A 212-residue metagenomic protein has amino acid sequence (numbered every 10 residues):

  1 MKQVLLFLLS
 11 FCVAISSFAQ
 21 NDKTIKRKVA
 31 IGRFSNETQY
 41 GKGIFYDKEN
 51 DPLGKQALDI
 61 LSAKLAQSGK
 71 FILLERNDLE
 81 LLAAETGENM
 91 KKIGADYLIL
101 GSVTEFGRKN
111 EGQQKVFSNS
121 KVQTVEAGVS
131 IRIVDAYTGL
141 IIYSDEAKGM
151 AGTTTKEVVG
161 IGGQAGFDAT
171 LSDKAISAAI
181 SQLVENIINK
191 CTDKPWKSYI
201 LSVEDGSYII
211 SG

Functional and structural regions predicted by a protein language model:
M1-V4: Positively charged n-region of N-terminal signal peptides that target proteins for export
L6-A14: Bacterial N-terminal signal peptides
A19-A83, A147-M150, V159-A165, T192-K197 (+1 more regions): A structural "domain/chain start" motif
E49-L53, D59-I60, A66-V122: Short, solvent-exposed, polar/charged sequence segments at loop or secondary-structure edges
N50-G54, Q123, D168, S172 (+1 more regions): Residue-level preference for long, well-ordered alpha-helices that form the structural scaffold of enzyme catalytic
D96-E157: Amphipathic beta-strand/beta-sheet edge segments enriched in Tyr/Trp
A169-P195: Short, structured interface segments
